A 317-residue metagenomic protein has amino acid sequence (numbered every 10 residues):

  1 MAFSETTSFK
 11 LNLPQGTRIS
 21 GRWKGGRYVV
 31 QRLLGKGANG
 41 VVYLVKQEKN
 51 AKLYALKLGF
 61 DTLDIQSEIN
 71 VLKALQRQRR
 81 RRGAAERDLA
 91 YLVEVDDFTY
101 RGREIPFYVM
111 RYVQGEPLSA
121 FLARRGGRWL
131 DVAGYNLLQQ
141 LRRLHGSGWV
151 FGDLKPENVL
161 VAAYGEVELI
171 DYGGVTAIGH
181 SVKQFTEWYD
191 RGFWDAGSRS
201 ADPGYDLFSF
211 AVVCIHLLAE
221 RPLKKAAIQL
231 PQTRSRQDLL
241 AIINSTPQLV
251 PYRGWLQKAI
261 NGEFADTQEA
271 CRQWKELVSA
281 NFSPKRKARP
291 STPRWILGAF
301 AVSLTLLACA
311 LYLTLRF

Functional and structural regions predicted by a protein language model:
M1-W23: Juxta-kinase regulatory segment immediately upstream of eukaryotic protein kinase catalytic domains
R27, Q31, A38-V71, R82: ATP-binding glycine-rich loop module of kinase domains
G83-P106: Short beta-strand micro-motifs within the conserved protein kinase catalytic domain, predominantly in the N-lobe
R101-P117: Conserved short submotifs of the Hanks-type protein kinase catalytic core that shape the nucleotide-binding pocket
L141-A162: Catalytic-loop of the protein kinase fold
G173-I243, L249-G254: C-lobe/activation-segment region of protein kinase-like
A280-F317: C-terminal single-pass membrane-anchor helix
